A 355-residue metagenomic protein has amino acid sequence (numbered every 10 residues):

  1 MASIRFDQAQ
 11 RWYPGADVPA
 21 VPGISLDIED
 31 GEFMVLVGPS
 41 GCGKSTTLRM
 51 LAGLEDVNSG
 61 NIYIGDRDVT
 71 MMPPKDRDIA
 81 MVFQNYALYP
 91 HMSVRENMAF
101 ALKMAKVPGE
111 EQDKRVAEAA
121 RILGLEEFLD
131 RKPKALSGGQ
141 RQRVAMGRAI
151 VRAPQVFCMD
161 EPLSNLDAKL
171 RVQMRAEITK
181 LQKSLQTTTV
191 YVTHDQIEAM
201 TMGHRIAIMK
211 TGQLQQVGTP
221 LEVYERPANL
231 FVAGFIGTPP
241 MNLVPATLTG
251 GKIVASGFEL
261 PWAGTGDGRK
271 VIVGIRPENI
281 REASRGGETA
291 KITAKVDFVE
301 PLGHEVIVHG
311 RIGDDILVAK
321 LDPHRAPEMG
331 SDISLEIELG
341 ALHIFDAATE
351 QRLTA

Functional and structural regions predicted by a protein language model:
G15, E55-Y63: Conserved post-Walker A/P-loop segment of ABC ATPase nucleotide-binding domains
V37-P39: The feature captures the beta-strand-to-loop junction immediately N-terminal to the Walker
A52: Helix-to-loop junction immediately C-terminal to a conserved catalytic motif
N61-Y63, R67, Q213: ATP-binding/catalytic-site motifs of ATP-hydrolyzing domains
P74-F231: ABC ATPase nucleotide-binding domains
A228-D297, V306, G310-A326, Q351: ATPase nucleotide-binding modules
